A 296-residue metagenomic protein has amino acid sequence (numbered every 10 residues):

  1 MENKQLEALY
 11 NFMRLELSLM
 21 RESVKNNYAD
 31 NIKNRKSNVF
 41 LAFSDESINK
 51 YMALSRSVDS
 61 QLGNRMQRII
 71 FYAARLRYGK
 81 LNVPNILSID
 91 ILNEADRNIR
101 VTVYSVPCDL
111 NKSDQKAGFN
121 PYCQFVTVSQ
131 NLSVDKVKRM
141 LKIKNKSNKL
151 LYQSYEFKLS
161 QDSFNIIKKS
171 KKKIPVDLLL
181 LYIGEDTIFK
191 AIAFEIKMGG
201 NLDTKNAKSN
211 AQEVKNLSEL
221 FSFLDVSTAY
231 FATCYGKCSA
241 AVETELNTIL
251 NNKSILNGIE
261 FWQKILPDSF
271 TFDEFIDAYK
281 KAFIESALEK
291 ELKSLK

Functional and structural regions predicted by a protein language model:
M1-D96: Nuclease-adjacent, charged terminal/linker segments that flank catalytic cores
E7-L15, L19, E243-K296: Non-catalytic C-terminal interaction segments of nucleic acid-processing enzymes
S55-S57, S160-K168, E195-K205: Surface-exposed cleft-lining segments at the edges of enzyme active sites
A74, V176-G200: Conserved catalytic cores of phosphodiester-cleaving nucleases, focusing on short active-site segments
I86-S88, F194-M198, T233-G236: Short loop/turn segments at strand-loop or loop-helix junctions that form parts of catalytic or ligand-binding pockets
I86-T187: Active-site metal-binding core of divalent-cation-utilizing nuclease and nuclease-like domains
I192, S218-N251: Nucleic-acid nuclease catalytic cores
M198-S222: Mg2+/Mn2+-dependent nuclease catalytic core
